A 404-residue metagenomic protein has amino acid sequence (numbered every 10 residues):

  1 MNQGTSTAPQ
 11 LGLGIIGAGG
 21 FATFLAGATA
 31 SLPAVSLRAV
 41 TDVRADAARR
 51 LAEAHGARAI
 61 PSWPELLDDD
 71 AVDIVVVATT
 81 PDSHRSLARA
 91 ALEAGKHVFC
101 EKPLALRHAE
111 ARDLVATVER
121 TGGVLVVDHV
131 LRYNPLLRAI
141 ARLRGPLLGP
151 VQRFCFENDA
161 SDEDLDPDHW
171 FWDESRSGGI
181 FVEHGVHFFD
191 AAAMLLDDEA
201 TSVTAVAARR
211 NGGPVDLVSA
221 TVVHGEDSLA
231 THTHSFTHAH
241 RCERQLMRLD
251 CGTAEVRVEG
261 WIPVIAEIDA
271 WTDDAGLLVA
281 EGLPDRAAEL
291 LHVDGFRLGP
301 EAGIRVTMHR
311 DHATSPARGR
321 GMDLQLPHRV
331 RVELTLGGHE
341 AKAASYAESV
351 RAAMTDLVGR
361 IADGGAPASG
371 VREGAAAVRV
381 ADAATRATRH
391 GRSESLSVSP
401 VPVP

Functional and structural regions predicted by a protein language model:
M1-H55: N-terminal Rossmann-like dinucleotide-binding module
M1-T7, I74-V76, A139, G295-P404: C-terminal helix-rich "cap/oligomerization" subdomain common to oxidoreductases
L25, A57-T117: Beta-loop-alpha module in the N-terminal Rossmann-like domain of NAD(P)-dependent dehydrogenases, especially those
S83, P103, V126-Y133: Rossmann-like NAD(P)(H) cofactor-binding subdomain of soluble oxidoreductases
D113-V130, G149-F154: Rossmann-fold dehydrogenase core element
L131-G212, V218-V222, L229, G391: Predominantly a Rossmann-like dinucleotide-binding segment in NAD(P)-dependent oxidoreductases
E183, D190-H312, P316, D323 (+4 more regions): Contiguous beta-strand/loop segments that form the cofactor/metal-binding neighborhood of enzyme cores
